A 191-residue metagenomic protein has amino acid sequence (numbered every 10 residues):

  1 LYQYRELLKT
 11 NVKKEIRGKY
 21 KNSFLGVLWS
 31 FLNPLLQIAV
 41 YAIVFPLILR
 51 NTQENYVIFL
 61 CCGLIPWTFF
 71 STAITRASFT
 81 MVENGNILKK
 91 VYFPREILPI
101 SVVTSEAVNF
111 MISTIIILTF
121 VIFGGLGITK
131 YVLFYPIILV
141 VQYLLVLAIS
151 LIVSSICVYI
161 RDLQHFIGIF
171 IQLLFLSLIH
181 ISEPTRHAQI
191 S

Functional and structural regions predicted by a protein language model:
L1-S182, R186: Hydrophobic transmembrane alpha-helices and immediately adjacent juxtamembrane helices of multi-pass inner-membrane
